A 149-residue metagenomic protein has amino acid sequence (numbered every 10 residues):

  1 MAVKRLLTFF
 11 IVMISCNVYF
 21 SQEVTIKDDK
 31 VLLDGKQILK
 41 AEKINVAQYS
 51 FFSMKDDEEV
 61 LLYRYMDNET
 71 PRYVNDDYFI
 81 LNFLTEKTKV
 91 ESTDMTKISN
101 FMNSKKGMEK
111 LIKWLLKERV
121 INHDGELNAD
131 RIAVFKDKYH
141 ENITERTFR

Functional and structural regions predicted by a protein language model:
M1-T25: Bacterial Sec-dependent N-terminal signal peptides
Q22-R149: Cysteine-centric segments in proteins
